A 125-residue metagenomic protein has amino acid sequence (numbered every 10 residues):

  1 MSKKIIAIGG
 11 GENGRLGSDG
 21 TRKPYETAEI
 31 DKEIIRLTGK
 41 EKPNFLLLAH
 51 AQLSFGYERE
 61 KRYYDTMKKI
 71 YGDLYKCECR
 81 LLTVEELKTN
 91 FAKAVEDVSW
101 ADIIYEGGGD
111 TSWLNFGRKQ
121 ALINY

Functional and structural regions predicted by a protein language model:
M1-S112: Extended, subdomain-level signal for the structured scaffold at the beginning of enzyme domains
D97-W100, Q120-Y125: Catalytic-core regions built around general acid/base machinery
T111-Q120: Glycine/threonine-rich flexible loop motifs
